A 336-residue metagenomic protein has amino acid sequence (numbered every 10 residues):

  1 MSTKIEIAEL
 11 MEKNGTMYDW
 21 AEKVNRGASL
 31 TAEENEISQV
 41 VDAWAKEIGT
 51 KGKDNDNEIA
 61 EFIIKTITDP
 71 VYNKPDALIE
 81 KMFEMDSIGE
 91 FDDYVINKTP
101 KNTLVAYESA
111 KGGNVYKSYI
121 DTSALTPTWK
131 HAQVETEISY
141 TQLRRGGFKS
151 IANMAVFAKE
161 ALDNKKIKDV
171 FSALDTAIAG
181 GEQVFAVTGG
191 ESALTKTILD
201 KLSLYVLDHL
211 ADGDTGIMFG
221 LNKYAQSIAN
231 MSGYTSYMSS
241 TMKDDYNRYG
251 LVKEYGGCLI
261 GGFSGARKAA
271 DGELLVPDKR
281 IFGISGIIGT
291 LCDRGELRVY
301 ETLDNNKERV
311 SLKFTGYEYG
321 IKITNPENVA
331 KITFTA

Functional and structural regions predicted by a protein language model:
M1-D54: N-terminal alpha-helical "arm" segments
R26-L30, S118-A124, L275, I281-F282: A ubiquitous short alpha-helical element
T31-E34, D42-I48, S232-A336: Sequence/fold signature of self-assembling virion shell proteins
E36, V40-A43, F62, T66 (+1 more regions): Charge-rich, solvent-exposed alpha-helical interaction surfaces
K51-A132: Assembly/oligomerization interface modules of large self-assembling protein complexes
Q133-L210: Alpha-helical scaffold segments that mediate packing/assembly in large oligomeric complexes
A179-L251: Extended, solvent-exposed, turn-rich assembly/linker loops in the middle of proteins
